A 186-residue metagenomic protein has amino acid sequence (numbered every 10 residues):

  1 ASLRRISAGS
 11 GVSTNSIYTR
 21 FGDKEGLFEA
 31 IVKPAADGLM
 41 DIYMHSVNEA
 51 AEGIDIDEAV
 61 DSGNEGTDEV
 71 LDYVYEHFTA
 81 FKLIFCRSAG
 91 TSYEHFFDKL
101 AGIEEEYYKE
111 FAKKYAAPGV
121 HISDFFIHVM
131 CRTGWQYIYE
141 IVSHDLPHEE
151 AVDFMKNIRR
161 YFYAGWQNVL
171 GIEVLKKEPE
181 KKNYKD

Functional and structural regions predicted by a protein language model:
R5, G9, G26-E52, D61 (+4 more regions): Alpha-helical structural segments
S10-F21: Short hydrophobic/aromatic patch on the recognition helix
G38-E49, A80, T133-I141: Solvent-exposed, amphipathic alpha-helical segments
E52-D57, L83-T91: Short linear capping/connector segments at secondary-structure termini
E65-E76, A89-A116, F125-Q136: Amphipathic alpha-helical packing segments from all-alpha helical-bundle domains
E76, E106, E110-K113, I127-D186: C-terminal peripheral helix-coil segments that are non-catalytic and often amphipathic
K82-I84, V120, E178: Short, hydrophobic secondary-structure boundary micro-motifs
